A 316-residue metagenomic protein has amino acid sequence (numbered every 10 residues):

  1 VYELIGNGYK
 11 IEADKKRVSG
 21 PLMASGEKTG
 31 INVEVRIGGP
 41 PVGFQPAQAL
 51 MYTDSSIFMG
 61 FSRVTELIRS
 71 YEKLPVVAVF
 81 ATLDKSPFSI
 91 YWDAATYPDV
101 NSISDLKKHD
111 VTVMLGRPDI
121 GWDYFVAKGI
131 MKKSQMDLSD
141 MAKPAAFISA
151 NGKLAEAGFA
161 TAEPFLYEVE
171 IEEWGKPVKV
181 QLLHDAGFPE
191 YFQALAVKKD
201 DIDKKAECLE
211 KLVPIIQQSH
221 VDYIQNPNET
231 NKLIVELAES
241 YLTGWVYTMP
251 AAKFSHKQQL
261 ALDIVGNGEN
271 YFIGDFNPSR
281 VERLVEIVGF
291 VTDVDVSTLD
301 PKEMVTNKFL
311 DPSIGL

Functional and structural regions predicted by a protein language model:
V1-D140, L154-G158: Short, glycine-/small- and polar/acidic-enriched structural segments that line small-molecule recognition paths
K10-G26, L183-F188, D263-D275: Short, solvent-exposed loop/beta-turn-alpha elements that line the ligand-binding surface or hinge of extracytoplasmic
G43-Q48, G60-E66, S102, G121 (+7 more regions): Stable alpha-helical elements in mature extracytoplasmic
T65, D140-T243: Pocket-lining segment of extracytoplasmic ligand-binding domains
M131-L138, G175-V178, S240-Q259, V294-M304: Short, surface-exposed acidic
K205-V294: Secondary-structure end/capping motifs
P278-L316: Conserved C-terminal helix/tail region of periplasmic/extracytoplasmic solute-binding proteins
